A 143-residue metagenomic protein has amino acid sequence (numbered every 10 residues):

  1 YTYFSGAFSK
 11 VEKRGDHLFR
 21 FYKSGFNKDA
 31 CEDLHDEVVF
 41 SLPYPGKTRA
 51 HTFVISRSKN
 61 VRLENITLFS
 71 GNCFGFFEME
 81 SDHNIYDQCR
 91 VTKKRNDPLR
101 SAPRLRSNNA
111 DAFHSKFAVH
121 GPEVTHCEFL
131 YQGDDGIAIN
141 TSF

Functional and structural regions predicted by a protein language model:
Y1-A50, Q88-S115, D134-F143: Acidic/polar low-complexity surface segments
V38-N60, N65-L68: LRR N-terminal entry segment and analogous cap-like coil->beta motifs
I55, E78, L105, K116: Residue-level marker of regulatory loop/turn positions in helix-turn-helix DNA-binding domains and in histidine
N60-I66, S81-C89, G121-C127: All-beta strand scaffolds that present successive hydrophobic residues in beta-strands
R62, H114-F117: Active-site glycine- and acidic-residue-rich loops that bind and position anionic ligands or nucleotide-like cofactors
